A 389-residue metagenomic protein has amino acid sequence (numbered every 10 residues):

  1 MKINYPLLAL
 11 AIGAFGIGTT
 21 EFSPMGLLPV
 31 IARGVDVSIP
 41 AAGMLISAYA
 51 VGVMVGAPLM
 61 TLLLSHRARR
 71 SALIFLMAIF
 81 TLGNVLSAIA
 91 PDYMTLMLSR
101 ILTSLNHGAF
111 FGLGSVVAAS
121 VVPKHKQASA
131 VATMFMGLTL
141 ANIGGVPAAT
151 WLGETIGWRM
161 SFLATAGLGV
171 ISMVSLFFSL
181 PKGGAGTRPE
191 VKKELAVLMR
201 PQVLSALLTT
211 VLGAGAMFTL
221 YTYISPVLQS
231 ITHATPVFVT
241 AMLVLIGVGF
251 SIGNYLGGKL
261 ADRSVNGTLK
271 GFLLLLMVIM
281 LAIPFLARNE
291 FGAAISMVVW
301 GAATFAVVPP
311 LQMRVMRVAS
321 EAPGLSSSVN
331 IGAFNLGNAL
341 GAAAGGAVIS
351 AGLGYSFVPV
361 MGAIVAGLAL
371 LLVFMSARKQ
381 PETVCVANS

Functional and structural regions predicted by a protein language model:
D36, A68, I89-T95, H233 (+1 more regions): Helix-breaking motifs and short loop linkers at transmembrane-helix boundaries and internal kinks in secondary membrane
V55-M94: Conserved MFS/SLC helix-loop-helix module at the cytosolic interface between two early adjacent transmembrane helices
A57-A68, G253-V265, I349-S350: Helix-to-loop junctions at the C-terminal end of transmembrane segments in multipass secondary transporters
I79, G83-L86, M94-T103, F291-V299: Paired small-residue
D92-T95, P123-P181, Y223, V227: Helix-loop-helix hairpin linking two adjacent transmembrane segments in secondary transporters
S99-G137: Cytoplasmic helix-loop-helix junction between adjacent transmembrane helices in 12-TM secondary transporters
G267-L311: C-terminal transmembrane helical hairpin of 12-TM major facilitator-type secondary transporters
R317-Y355, G362: A late C-terminal transmembrane helix in Major Facilitator Superfamily
